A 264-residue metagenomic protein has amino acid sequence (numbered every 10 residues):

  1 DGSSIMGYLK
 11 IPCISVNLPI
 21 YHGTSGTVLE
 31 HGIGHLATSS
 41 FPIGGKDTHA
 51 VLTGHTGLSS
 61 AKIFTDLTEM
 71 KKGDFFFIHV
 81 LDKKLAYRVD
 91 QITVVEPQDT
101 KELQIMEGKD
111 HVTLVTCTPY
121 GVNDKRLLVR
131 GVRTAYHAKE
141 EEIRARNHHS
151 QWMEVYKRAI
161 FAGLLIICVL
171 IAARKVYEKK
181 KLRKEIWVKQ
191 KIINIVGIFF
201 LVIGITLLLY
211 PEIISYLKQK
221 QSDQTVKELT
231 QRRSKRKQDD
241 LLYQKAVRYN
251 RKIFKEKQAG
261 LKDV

Functional and structural regions predicted by a protein language model:
D1-V155, Q190-V264: Solvent-exposed, non-transmembrane regions of membrane-associated and secreted proteins
R144-I192: C-terminal single-pass membrane-anchor helix
